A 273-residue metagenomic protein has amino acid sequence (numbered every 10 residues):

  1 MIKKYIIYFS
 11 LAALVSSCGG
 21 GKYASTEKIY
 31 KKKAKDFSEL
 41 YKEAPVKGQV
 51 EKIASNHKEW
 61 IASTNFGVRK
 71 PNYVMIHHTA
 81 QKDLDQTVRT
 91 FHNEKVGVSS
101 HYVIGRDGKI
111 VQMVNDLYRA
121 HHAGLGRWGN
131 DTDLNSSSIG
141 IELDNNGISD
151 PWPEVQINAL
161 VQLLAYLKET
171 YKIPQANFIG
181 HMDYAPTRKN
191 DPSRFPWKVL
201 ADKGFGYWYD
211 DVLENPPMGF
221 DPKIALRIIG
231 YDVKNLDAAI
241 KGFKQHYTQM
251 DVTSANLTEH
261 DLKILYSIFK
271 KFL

Functional and structural regions predicted by a protein language model:
M1-T26: Bacterial Sec-dependent N-terminal signal peptides
K4-Y5, H78, Q245: Hydrophobic alpha-helical segments, especially transmembrane helices and their immediate juxtamembrane helical caps
Y8, L84-D85, D107, S193 (+2 more regions): Alpha-helix initiation and N-capping motif
Y8-F9, D83, P186, Q249: Intrinsically disordered, low-complexity segments enriched in polar/charged small residues
C18-K32, G147, P153-V161, A165-L273: Basic/polar, cationic surfaces and motifs that engage anionic cell-wall and phosphate/carboxylate ligands
K28-K172, A176: Active-site-adjacent loop/helix surface patches within enzyme catalytic domains that shape the substrate-binding cleft
